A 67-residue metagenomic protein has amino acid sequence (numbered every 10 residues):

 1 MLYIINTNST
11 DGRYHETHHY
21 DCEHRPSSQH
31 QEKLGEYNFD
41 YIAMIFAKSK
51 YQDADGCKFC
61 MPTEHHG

Functional and structural regions predicted by a protein language model:
I4-Q31, P62-G67: Short aromatic-glycine-(Arg/Gly/Cys) micro-motifs in beta-strand/loop hairpins
E32-G67: Short, mixed-charge low-complexity intrinsically disordered segments
